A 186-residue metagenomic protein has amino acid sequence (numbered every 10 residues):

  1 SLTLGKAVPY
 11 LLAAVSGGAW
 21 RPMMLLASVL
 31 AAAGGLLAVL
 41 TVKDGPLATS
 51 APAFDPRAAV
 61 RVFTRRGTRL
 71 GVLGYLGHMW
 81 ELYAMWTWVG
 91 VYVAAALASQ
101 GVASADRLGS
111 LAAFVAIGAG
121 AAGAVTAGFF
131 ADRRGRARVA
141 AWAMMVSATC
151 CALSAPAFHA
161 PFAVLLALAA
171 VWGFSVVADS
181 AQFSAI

Functional and structural regions predicted by a protein language model:
S1-A13: Glycine-rich segments within core transmembrane alpha-helices of 12-TM secondary carriers
V29-A48: C-terminal membrane-cytosol helix-exit motif in multi-pass small-molecule transporters
D44-L73: Juxtamembrane intracellular "pre-TM" segments in multi-pass secondary transporters
G67-A121, S180, S184: Extracytoplasmic gate region of multi-pass secondary transporters
G123-G135: Helix-to-loop junctions at the C-terminal end of transmembrane segments in multipass secondary transporters
D132-M145: Cytoplasmic membrane-interface "Motif A"-like loop-to-helix N-cap segments of 12-TM Major Facilitator Superfamily
M145-H159: C-terminal ends and interior cores of transmembrane alpha-helices in multi-pass membrane transporters/permeases
F162-A178: Hydrophobic core of transmembrane alpha-helices in multi-pass small-molecule transporters, especially MFS/SLC-type
